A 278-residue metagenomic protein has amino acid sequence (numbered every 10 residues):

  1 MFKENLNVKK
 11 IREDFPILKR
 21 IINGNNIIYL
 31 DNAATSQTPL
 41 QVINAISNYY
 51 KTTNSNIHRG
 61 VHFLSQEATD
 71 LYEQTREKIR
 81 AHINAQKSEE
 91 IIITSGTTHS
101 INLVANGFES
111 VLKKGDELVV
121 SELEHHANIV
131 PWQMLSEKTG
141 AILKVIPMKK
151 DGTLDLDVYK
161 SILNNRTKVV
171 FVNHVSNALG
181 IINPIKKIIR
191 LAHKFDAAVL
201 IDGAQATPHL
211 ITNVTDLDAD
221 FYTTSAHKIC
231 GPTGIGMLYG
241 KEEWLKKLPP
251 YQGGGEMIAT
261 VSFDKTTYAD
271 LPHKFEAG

Functional and structural regions predicted by a protein language model:
M1-G278: Pyridoxal 5′-phosphate
